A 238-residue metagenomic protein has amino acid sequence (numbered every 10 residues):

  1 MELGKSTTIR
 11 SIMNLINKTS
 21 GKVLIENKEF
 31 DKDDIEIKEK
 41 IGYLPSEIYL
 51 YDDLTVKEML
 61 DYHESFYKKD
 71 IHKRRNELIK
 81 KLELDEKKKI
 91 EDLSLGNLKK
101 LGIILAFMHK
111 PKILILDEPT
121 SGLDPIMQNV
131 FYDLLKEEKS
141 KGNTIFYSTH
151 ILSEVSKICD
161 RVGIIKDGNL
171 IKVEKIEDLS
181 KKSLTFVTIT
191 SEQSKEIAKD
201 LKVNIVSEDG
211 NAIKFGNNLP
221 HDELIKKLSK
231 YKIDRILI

Functional and structural regions predicted by a protein language model:
M13: Helix-to-loop junction immediately C-terminal to a conserved catalytic motif
G21-K32, E36-I37: Conserved ABC transporter NBD signature motif
H72-S94: Conserved ABC nucleotide-binding domain
L114-E118, L123: Catalytic Walker B motif of ABC-type/P-loop ATPase nucleotide-binding domains
P125-M127: Helix N-cap at the start of a conserved alpha-helix in ABC-type nucleotide-binding domains
F131-G216: ABC transporter nucleotide-binding domain
